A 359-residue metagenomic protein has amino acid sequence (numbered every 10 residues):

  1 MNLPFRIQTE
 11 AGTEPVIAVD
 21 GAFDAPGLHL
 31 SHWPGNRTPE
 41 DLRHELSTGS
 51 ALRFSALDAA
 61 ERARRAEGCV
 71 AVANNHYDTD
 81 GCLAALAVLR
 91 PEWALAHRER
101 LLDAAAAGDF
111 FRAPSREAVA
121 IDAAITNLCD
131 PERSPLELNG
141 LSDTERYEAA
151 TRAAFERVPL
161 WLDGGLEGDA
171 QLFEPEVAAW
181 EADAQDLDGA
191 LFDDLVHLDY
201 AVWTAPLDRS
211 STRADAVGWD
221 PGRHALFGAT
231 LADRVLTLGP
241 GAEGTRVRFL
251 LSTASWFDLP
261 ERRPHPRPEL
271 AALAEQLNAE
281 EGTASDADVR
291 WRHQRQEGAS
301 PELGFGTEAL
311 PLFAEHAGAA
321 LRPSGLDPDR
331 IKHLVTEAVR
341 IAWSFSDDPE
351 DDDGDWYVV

Functional and structural regions predicted by a protein language model:
M1-R133, L138-V359: Replace "Mg2+/Mn2+-dependent" with "divalent metal-dependent
